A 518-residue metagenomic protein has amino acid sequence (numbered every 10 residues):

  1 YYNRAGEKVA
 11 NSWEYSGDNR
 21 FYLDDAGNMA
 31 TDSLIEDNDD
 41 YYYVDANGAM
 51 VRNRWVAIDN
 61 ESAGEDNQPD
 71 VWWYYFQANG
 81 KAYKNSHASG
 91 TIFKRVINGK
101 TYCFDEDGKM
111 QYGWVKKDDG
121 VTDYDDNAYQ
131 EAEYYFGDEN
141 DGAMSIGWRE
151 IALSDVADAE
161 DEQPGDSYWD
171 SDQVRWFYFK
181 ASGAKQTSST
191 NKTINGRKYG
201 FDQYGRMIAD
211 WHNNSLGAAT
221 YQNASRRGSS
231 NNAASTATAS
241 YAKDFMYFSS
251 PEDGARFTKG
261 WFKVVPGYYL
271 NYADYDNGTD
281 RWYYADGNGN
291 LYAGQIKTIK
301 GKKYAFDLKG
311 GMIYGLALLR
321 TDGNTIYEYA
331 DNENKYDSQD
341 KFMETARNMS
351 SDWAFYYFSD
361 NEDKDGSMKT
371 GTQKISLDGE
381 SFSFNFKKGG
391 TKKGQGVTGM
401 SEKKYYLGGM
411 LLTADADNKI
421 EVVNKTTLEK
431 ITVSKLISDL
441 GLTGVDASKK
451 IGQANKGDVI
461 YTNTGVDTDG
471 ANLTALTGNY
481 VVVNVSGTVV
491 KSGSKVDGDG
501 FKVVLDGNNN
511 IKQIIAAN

Functional and structural regions predicted by a protein language model:
Y1-N518: Extracellular adhesion/carbohydrate-binding repeat motifs centered on closely spaced tryptophans
